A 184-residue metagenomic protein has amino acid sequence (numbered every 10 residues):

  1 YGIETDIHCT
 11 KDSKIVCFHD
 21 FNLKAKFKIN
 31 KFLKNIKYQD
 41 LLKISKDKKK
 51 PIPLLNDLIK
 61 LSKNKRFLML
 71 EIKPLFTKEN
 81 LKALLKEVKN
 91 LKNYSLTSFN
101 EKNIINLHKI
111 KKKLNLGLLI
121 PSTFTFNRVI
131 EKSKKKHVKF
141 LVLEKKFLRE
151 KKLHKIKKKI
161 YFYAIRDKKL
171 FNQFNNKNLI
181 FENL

Functional and structural regions predicted by a protein language model:
Y1, Y38, Y94, Y161-Y163: Sequence-level detector for tyrosine residue identity
G2, I15, L33, S95-L96 (+1 more regions): A residue-level structural signature of the nucleotidyltransferase/glycosyltransferase Rossmann-like core
E4-L23: Glycine-rich, proline-tolerant flexible connector loops at the mouths of alpha/beta enzymes
H8, K43-I52, G117-L184: C-terminal active-site rim and adjoining tail of enzyme catalytic domains
I15, N80, N106, R128 (+1 more regions): Short acidic, gly/pro-rich beta-turn/loop elements at beta-sheet edges and active-site/ligand-binding grooves
V16, H108-K109, L153-H154: Short amphipathic alpha-helical segments
H19-T123, K136-K139, L143-K146: Metal-dependent phosphodiesterase/phospholipase catalytic core, i.e., the His/Asp/Glu-rich active-site region
